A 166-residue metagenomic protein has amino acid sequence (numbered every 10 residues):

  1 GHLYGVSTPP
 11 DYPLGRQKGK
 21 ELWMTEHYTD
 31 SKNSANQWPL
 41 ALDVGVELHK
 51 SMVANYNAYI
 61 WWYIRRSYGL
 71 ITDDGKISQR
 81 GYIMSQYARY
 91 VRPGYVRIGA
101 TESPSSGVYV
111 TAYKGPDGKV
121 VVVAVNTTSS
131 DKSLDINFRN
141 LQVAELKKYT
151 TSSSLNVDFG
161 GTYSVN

Functional and structural regions predicted by a protein language model:
G1-S7, E21-E26: Aromatic- and acid-rich polysaccharide-binding/catalytic face of secreted or lumenal carbohydrate-active enzymes
V6-P10, D30-N33, R66-I71, S129-K132 (+1 more regions): Flexible loop/turn segments at secondary-structure boundaries
Y12-G19: Acidic (Asp/Glu)-rich catalytic clusters
G19-R89, I98-P104: Aromatic/acidic polysaccharide-binding cleft in carbohydrate-active enzymes
M24, Y59-W62, V121-V125, E145-Y149: Conserved active-site loop/cleft motifs that coordinate metal ions or position small ligands
S103-Q142: Carbohydrate-binding surface patches
F138-L155: Solvent-exposed beta-hairpin/edge-strand motifs
G160-N166: C-terminal beta-strand-rich structural cap/linker in extracellular carbohydrate-active enzymes
